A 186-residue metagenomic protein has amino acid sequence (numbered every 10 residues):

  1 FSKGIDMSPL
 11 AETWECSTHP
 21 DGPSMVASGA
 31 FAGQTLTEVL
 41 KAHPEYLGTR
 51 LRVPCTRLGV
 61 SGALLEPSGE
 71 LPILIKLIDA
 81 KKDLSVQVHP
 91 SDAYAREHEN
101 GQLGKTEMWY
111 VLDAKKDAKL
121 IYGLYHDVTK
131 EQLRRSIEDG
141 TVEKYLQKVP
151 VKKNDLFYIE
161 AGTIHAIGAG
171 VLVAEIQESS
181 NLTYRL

Functional and structural regions predicted by a protein language model:
F1-G59, L65-V128: Transition-metal
H89-P90, A114, E160-G162, I176: Fold-independent oxyanion-binding glycine-rich loops and adjacent beta-strand/coil segments at enzyme active sites
Y94-A95, D117-Y122, V128-L133, I159-E160 (+2 more regions): Short, well-ordered, mixed-charge alpha-helical segments that flank or form enzyme active sites
L103, E143, D155, I159: Short, glycine/acidic-rich beta->alpha junctions
T106, G168-V171: Short edge beta-strand segments in beta-sheet-rich domains
I121-K144, V173-L186: Double-stranded beta-helix
L146-V149: Short, surface-exposed secondary-structure edge patches
V151-A169, E178: Conserved metal-binding segment of the jelly-roll/cupin
